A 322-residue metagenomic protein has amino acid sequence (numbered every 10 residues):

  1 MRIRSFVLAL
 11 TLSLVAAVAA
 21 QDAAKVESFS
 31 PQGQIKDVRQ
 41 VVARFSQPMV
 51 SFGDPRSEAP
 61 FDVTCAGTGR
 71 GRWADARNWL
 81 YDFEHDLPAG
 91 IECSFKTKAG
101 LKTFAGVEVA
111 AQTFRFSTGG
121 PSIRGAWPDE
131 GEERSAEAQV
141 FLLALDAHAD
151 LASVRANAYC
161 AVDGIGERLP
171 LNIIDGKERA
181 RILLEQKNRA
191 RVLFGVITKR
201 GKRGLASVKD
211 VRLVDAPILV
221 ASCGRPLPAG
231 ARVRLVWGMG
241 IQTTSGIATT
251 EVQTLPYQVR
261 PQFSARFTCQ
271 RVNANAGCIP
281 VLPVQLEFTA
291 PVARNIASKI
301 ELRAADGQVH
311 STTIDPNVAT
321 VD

Functional and structural regions predicted by a protein language model:
M1-L10: Bacterial N-terminal signal peptides that target proteins for export
L10-A20: Hydrophobic h-region of N-terminal signal peptides that target proteins for export in Gram-negative bacteria
A20-D322: Acidic, low-complexity Ser/Thr/Gly/Pro-rich repeat segments typical of extracellular/periplasmic and surface-exposed
